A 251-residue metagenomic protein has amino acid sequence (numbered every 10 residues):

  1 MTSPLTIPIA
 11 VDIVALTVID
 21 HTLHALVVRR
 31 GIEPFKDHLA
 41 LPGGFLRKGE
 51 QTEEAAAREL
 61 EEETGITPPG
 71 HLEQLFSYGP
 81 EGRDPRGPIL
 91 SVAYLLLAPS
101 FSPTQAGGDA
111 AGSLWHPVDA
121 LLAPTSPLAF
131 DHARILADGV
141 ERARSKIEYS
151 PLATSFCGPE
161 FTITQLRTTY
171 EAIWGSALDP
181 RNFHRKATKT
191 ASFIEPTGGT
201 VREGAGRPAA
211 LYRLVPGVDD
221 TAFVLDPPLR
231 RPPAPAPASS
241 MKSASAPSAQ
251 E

Functional and structural regions predicted by a protein language model:
T2-A40, E53: N-terminal strand-loop-strand
P4-I9, R86-L90, G204-G206: A short catalytic or substrate-binding loop motif that flags glycine-/basic-rich loops and adjacent residues that bind
H21, P80-T104, G139-R142, A210-V218: Active-site-adjacent beta-strand/loop module that shapes the phosphate/pyrophosphate-binding cleft
L41-G49, S155-F156: Short histidine-centered catalytic/ligand-binding loop motif
L46-E73, Y94, L166: The catalytic Nudix box helix
A93-L95, T104-A143, I147, F156-T164 (+4 more regions): NUDIX/MutT-family hydrolases
T168-A177: Short helix-coil junctions and helix-kink-helix linkers
S192-P232: Charged low-complexity interaction tracts in eukaryotic proteins
